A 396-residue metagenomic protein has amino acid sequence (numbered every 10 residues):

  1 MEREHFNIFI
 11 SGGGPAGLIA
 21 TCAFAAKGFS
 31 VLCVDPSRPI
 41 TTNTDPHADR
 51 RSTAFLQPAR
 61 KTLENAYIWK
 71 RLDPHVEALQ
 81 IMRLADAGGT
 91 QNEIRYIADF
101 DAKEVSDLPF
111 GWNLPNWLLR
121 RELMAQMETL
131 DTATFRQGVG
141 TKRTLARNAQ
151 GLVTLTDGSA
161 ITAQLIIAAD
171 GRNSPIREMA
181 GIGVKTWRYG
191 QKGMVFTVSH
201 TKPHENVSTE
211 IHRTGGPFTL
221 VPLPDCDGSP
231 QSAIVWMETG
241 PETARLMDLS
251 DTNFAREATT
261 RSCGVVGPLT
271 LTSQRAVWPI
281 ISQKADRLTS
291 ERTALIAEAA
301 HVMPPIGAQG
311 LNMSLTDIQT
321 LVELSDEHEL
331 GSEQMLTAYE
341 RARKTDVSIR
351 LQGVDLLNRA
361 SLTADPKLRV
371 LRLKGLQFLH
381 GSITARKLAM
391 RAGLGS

Functional and structural regions predicted by a protein language model:
E2-H5, P74-M179, W187-K192, D251: Conserved N-terminal helical subregion
H5-F9, G13-I81, A85: Glycine-rich FAD cofactor-binding loop and adjacent beta-loop-alpha segment at the N-terminus of flavoprotein
G12-G17, G171, A297, G310: Conserved phosphate-binding and hydrolysis motifs of nucleotide-dependent enzymes
C33-V34, A168, I211, I296: Generic enzyme active-site microenvironment
L63, T156-A160, L165-P268, S273-R275: Conserved FAD-binding catalytic core of PHBH/FMO-like flavoproteins
E242-G331: FAD/FMN-dependent oxidoreductases across multiple families
E323-S396: C-terminal helical "tail/cap" subdomain of flavin- and related membrane-associated enzymes
